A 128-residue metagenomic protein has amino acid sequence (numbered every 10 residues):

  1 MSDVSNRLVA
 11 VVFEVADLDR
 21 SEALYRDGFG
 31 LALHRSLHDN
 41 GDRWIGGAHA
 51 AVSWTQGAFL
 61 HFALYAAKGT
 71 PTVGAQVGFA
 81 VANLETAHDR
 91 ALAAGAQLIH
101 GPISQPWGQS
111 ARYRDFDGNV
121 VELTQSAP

Functional and structural regions predicted by a protein language model:
M1-V4, A10, H88-P128: Vicinal oxygen chelate
S5-N6, V12-F59: Core segments of cupin and vicinal oxygen chelate
L8-A10, V73-V77: Eukaryotic phosphotyrosine signaling hubs
V12-E14, G78-A82: Short hydrophobic/aromatic beta-strand micro-patches that form the beta-sheet surface supporting nucleotide- or nucleic
L24, E85-R90: Short amphipathic alpha-helices within nucleic acid-binding modules
D39-R43, T72-V73, Q105-Q109: Short acidic/glycine-enriched loop/turn segments that link adjacent beta-strands
W44, H61, G78, I99 (+1 more regions): Short hydrophobic/aromatic beta-strand element in the GNAT-like acyltransferase core that lines or flanks the acyl-donor
